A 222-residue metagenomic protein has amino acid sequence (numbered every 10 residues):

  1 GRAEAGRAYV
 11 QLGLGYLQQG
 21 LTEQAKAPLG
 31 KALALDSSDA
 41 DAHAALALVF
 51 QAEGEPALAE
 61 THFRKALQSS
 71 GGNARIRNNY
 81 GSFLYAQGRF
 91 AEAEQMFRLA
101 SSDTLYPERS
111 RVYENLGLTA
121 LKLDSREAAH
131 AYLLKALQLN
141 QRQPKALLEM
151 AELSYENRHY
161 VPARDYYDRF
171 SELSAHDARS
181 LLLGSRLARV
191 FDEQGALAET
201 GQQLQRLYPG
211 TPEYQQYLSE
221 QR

Functional and structural regions predicted by a protein language model:
A3, E172-R222: Terminal, low-structured helical/coil segments at or just beyond the last alpha-helical repeat
A5, D39, N73, P107-R109 (+3 more regions): Residue-level recognition of tetratricopeptide repeat
Q11, A45-L48, N79, Y113-N115 (+2 more regions): Canonical tetratricopeptide repeat
Q18, A52-E53, A86-Q87, D103 (+3 more regions): Register position in tetratricopeptide repeats
L35, S69-S70, D103-L105, L139 (+2 more regions): Structural marker of alpha-solenoid helical repeat scaffolds
